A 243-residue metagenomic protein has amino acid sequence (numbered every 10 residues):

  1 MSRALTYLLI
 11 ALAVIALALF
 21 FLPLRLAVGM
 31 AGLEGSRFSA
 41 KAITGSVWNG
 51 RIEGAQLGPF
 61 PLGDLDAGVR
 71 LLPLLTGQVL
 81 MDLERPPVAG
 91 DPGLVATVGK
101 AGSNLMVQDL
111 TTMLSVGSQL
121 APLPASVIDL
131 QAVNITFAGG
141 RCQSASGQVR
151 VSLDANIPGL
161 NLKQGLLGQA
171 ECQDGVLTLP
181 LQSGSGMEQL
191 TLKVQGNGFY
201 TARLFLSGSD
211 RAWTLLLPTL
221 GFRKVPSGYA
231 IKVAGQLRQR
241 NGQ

Functional and structural regions predicted by a protein language model:
S2-L9, L33, L166-Q243: Extended terminal
S2-P23: Hydrophobic membrane-insertion alpha-helices, especially the h-region of bacterial N-terminal signal peptides
F20-G29, S152, N156: Short, basic/low-complexity N-terminal boundary segments at the transition from targeting/disordered tails
L24-I43: Alpha-helical transmembrane signal-anchor/signal-peptide segments
F38-A125, D129-I135: N-terminal beta-strand/beta-hairpin edge segment
L62-D66, Q78, K163-L167, M187-Q189: Transmembrane beta-barrel architecture of outer membranes
M81, G147-V149, A202: Transmembrane beta-strands of outer-membrane beta-barrel proteins
A96-G102, M106-L179, S183: Elongated, acidic membrane-bridging lipid-handling scaffolds and related periplasm/extracellular "bridge/tunnel" systems
